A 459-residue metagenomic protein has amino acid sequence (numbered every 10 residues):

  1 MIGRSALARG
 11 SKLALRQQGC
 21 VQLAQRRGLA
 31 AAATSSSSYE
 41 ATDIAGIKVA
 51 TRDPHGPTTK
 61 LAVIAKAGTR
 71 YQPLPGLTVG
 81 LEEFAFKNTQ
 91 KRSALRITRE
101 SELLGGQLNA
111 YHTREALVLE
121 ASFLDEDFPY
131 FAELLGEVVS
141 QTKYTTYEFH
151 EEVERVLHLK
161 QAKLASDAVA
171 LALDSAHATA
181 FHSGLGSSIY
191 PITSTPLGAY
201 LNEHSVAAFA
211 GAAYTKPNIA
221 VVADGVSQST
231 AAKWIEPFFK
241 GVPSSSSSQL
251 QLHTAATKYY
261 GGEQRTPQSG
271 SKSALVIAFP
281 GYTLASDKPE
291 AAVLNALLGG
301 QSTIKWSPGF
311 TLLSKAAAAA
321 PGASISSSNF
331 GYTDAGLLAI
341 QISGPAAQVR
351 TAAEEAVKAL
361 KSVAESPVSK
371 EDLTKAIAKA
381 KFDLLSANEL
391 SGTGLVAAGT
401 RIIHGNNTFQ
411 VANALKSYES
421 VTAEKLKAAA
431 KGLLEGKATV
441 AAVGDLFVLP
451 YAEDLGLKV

Functional and structural regions predicted by a protein language model:
M1-I2, Q18-K48: N-terminal mitochondrial targeting presequences
I2-L23, R96-A256, G281, A318-V459: Charge-rich, well-structured scaffold segments of protease-associated domains
E40-A41, A50-H55, N109: Short secondary-structure boundary/capping segments within folded domains
A45-V49, G105, G261, S324-S326: Short structured motifs
A50-A67, N218, S244-A317, F330 (+1 more regions): His/Glu-based metal-binding/catalytic segments typifying zinc-dependent metallopeptidases
H55, K60-E126, T146, G300-P321: M16/MPP (pitrilysin/insulinase) zinc-metallopeptidase core fold and M16-derived inactive scaffolds
L77, F131, P289-E290, A352: Catalytic-loop motifs flanking and including active-site residues across diverse enzymes
